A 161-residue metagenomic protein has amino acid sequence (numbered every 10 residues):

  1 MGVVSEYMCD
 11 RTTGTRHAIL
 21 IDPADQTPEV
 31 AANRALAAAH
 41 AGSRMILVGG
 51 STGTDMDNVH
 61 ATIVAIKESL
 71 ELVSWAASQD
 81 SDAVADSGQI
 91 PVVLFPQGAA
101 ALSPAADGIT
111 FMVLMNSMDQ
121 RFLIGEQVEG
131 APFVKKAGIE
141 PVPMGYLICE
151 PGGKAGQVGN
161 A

Functional and structural regions predicted by a protein language model:
M1-I21, E126-P143: N-terminal amphipathic alpha-helix/helix-capping segment at the start of soluble metabolic enzymes
R16-L20, M45-L47, Q89-V93, G108 (+1 more regions): Structural preference for beta-strand elements that scaffold enzyme active sites
I21-T27: Short, glycine-rich nucleotide/cofactor-binding loops
A37-A38, I66: Generic structural signal for hydrophobic
M45-T62: Glycine-rich, proline-tolerant flexible connector loops at the mouths of alpha/beta enzymes
D57-G98, G130-A131, K135-M144: Alpha-helix-loop-beta-strand connector modules within alpha/beta enzyme cores
F95-A161: Conserved anion-binding
